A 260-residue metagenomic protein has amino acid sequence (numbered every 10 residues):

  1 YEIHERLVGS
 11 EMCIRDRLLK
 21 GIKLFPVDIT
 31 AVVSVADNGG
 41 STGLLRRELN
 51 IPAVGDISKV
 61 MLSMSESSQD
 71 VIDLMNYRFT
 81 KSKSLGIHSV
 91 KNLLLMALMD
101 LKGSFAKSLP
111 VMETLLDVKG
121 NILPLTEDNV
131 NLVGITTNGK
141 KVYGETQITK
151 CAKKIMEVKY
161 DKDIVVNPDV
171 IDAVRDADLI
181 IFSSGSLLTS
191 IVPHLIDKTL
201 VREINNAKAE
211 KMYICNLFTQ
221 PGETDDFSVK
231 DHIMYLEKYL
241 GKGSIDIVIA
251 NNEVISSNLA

Functional and structural regions predicted by a protein language model:
Y1-G9, C13: Single conserved hydrophobic/aromatic residue that forms the stacking wall/gate of nucleotide- or nucleobase-binding
D16-T42, R46-N50: Active-site histidine-anchored catalytic micro-motif
P26-V27, A207-K211: A short helix->loop->beta-strand "cap" motif at the edges of active sites that frequently abuts
A36-A152: Electropositive, gly/pro-rich neighborhoods at or near active sites that engage anionic ligands
D128-L188: Active-site gating loop/helix substructures
L187-I196, N258-A260: Glycine/threonine-rich flexible loop motifs
H194-V201, F227-H232: Charged helix-capping and loop-helix junction motifs
D226-A260: C-terminal functional extensions of proteins
